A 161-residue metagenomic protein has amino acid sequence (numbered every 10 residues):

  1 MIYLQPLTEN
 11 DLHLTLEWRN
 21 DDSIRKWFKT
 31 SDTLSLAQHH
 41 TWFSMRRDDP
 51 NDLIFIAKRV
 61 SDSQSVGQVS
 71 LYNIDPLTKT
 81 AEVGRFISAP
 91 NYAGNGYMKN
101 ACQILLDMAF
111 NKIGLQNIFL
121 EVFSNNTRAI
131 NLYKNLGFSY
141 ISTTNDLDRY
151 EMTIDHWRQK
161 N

Functional and structural regions predicted by a protein language model:
I2-T15: A short beta-loop-alpha structural element at the N-terminal edge of CoA-dependent acyl/N-acetyltransferase catalytic
E9, D32-N91: Acetyl-CoA-dependent GNAT
L14, E82, N100, N117 (+1 more regions): Amphipathic alpha-helical recognition patches that constitute DNA-binding helices
T15-N20, H39, F43: Hydrophobic alpha-helical core bundles mediating ligand binding, dimerization, or RNAP-core interactions
E17-T33: Helix-loop element at the rim of GNAT/NAT acetyltransferase active sites that forms part of the acceptor-substrate
S63, G96, N126: Conserved G/P- and acidic residue-centered "switch" motifs that form tight phosphate/ATP-binding loops in soluble
S88, G94-M108, I130-N135: Conserved acetyl-CoA-binding loop-helix of GNAT-fold acetyltransferases
Q116-F119, F123-T127, N135-S139, T143-N161: C-terminal "cap" of GNAT-fold acetyltransferases
